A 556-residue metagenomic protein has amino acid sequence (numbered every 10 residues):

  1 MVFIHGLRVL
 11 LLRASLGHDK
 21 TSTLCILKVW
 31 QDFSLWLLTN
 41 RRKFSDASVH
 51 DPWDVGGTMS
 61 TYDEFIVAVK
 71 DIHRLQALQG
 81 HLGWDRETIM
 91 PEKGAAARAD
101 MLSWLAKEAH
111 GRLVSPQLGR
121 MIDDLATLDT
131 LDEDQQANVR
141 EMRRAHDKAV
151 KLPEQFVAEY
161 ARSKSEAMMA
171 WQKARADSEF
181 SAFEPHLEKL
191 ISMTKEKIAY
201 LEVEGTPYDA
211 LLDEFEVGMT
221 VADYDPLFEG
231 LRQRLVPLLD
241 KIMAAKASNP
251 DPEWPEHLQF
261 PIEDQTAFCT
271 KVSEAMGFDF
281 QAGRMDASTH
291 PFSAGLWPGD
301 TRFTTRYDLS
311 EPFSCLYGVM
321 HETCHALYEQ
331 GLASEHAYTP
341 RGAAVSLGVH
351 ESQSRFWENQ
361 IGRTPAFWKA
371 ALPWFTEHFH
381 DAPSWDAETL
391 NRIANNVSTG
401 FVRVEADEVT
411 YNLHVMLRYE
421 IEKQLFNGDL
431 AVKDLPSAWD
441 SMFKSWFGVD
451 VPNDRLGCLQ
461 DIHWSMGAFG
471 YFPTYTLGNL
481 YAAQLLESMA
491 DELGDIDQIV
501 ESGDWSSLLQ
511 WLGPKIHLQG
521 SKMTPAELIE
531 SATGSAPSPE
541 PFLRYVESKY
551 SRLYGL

Functional and structural regions predicted by a protein language model:
L16-H18: Intrinsic disorder
G57-V217, E547-L556: A well-structured
T61, A77-G83, K93, A97 (+3 more regions): C-terminal, non-catalytic "cap/extension" segments appended to globular domains
Y160-F313: Contiguous, non-catalytic segments that form substrate-binding/exosite surfaces or channel walls
Y317-Q330, E351-R355: Active-site recognition of the HExxH zinc-binding catalytic motif
A343-D381: Post-HExxH zinc-binding segment in Zn-dependent metallohydrolases
